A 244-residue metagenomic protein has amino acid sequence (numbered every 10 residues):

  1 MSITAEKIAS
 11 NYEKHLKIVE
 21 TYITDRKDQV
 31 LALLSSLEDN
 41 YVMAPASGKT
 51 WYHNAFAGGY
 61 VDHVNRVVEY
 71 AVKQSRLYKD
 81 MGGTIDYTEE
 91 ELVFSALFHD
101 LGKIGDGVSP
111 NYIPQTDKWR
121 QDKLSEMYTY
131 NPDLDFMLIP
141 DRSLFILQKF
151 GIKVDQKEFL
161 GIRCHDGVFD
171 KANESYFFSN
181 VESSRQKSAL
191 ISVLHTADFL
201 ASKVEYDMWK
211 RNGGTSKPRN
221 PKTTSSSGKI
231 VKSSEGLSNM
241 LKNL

Functional and structural regions predicted by a protein language model:
M1-D122: Acidic/His-rich, divalent-metal-binding segments that scaffold phosphate/diphosphate chemistry
M1-Q29, Y52, Y70-R76, L190-L244: Histidine-centered, transition-metal-coordinating active-site segments
D28-A32, E38-S47, K149-E182, D207-L244: Contiguous hydrophobic segments
W51-F56, D62, Q74, I85-G213: Divalent metal-dependent catalytic cores for phosphoryl transfer on phosphate-bearing substrates
